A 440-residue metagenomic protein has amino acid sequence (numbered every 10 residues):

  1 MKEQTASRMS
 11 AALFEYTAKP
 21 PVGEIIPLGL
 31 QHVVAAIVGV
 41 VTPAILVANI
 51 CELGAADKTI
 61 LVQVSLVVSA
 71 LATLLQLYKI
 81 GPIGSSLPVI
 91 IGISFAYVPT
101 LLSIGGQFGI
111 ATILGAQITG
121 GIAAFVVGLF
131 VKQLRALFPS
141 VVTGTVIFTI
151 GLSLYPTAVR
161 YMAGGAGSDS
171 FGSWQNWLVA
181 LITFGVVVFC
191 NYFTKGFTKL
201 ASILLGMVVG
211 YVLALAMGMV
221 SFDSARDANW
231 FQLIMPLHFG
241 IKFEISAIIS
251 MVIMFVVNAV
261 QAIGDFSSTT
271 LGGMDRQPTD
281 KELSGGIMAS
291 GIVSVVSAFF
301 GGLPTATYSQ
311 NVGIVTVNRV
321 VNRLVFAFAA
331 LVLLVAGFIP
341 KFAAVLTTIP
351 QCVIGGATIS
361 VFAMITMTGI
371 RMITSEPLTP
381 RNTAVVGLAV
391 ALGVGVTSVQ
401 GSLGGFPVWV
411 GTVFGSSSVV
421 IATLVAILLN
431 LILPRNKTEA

Functional and structural regions predicted by a protein language model:
M1-L28, F222-M235, L271-P278, G286 (+1 more regions): Intrinsically disordered, low-complexity non-transmembrane regions of multi-pass membrane transporters
M1-V89, A96-I104: N-terminal signal-anchor module of multipass membrane proteins
K2-S10, V40-A44, A48, T183-F193 (+6 more regions): Juxtamembrane interface elements at the cytosolic ends of transmembrane helices in multi-pass membrane proteins
V22, A48-G84, V252-R323: Membrane-embedded helical hairpins/re-entrant loop segments and their flanking transmembrane helices within multi-pass
G23-A36, G172-F184, S202, M217 (+2 more regions): Hydrophobic, membrane-embedded alpha-helices of multi-pass small-molecule transporters
A44-A48, V98-G106, K132, P156-A163 (+4 more regions): Generic transmembrane alpha-helix signature in multi-pass membrane proteins, especially transporters/channels
I60-L61, P82-F95, A136-T145, K199-L205 (+4 more regions): Short, non-helical or kinked segments that cap or interrupt transmembrane helices
I104-D223, A330, V335-A440: Membrane-embedded alpha-helical modules
